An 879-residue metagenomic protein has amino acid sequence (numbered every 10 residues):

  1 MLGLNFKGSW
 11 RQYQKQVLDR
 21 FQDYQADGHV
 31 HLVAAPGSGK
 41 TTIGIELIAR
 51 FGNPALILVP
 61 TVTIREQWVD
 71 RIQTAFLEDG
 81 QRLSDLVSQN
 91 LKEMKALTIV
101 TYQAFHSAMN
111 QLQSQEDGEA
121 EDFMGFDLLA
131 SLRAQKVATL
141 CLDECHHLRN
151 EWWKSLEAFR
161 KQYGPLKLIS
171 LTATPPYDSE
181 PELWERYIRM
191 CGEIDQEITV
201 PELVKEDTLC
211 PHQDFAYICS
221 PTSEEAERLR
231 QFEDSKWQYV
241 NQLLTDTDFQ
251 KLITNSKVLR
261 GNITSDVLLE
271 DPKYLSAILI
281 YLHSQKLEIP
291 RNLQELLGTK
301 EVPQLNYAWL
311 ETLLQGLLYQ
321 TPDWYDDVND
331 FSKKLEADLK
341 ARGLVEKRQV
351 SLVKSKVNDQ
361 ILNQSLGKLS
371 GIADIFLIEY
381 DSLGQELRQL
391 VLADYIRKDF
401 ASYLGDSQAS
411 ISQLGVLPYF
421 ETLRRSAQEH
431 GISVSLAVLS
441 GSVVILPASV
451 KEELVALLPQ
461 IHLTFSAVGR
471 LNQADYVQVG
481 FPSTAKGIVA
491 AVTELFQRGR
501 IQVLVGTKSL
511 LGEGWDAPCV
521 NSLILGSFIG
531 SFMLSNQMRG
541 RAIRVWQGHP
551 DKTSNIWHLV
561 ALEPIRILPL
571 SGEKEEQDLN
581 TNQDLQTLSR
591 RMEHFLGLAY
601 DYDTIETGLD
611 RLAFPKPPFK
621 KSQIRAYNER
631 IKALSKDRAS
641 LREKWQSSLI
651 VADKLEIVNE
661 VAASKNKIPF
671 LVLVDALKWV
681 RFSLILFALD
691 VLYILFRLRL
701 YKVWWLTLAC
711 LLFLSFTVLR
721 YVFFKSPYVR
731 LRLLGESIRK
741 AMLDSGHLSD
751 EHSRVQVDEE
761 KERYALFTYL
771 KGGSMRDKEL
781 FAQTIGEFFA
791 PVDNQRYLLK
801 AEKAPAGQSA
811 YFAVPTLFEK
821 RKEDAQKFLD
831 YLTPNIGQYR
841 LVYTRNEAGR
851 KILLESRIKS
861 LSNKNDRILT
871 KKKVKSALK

Functional and structural regions predicted by a protein language model:
M1-L32: Conserved pre-motif I regulatory segment
A26-L47: Walker A/P-loop
A35-S38, Q81-I99, F126, K136 (+6 more regions): Conserved C-terminal RecA-like helicase domain
T42-E46, R50-F76, Q103-A104, W152 (+2 more regions): Conserved Walker A/P-loop ATP-binding site and its immediately adjacent core in helicase/helicase-like ATPase domains
T63-L91, I188-C191: Conserved helix-turn-beta segment of the N-terminal RecA-like "Helicase ATP-binding" lobe in SF1/SF2 helicases
A104-F105, S114-S170: SF2 helicase catalytic motif II
H106, A409, R425-G431, V438-T607: Conserved RecA-like P-loop NTPase helicase motor core
R149-L209: Post-DEXD/H (motif II) to motif III coupling segment of the RecA-like Helicase ATP-binding lobe
